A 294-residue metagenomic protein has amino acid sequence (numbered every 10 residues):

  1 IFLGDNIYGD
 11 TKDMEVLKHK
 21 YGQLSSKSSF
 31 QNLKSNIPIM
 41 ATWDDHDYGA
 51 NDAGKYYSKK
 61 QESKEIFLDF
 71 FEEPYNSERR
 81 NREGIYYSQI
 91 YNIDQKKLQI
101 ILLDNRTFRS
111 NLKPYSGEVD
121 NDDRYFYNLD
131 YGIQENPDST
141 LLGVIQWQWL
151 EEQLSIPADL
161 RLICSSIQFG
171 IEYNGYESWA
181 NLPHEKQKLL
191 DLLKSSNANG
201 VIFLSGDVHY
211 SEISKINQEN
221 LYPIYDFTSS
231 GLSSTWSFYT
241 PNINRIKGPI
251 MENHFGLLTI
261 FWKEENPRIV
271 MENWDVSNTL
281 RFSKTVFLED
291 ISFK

Functional and structural regions predicted by a protein language model:
I1-K294: Metal-dependent phosphoester/phosphodiester hydrolase catalytic core
